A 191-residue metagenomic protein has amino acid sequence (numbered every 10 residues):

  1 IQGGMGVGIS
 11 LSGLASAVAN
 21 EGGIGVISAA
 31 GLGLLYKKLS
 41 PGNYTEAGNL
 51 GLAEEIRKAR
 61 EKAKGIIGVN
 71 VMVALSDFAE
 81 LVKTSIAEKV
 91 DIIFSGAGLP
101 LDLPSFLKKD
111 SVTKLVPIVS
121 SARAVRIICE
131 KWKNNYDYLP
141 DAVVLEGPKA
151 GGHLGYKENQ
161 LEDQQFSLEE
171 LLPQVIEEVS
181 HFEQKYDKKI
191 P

Functional and structural regions predicted by a protein language model:
I1-D187: Active-site entrance/lid segments in N-terminal catalytic domains of soluble metabolic enzymes
I190-P191: Glycine-rich beta-strand-to-loop/alpha-helix junction loops that act as flexible
